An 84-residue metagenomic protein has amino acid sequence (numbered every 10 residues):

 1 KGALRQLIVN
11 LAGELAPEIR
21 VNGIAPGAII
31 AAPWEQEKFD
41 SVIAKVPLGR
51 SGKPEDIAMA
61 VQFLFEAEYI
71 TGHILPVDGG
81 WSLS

Functional and structural regions predicted by a protein language model:
K1-I8, V21: Conserved catalytic Lys-bearing alpha helix of Rossmann-like short-chain dehydrogenase/reductases
A3-Q6, I30, G52-K53: Conserved cofactor-binding/catalytic machinery of classical short-chain dehydrogenase/reductase
A12-P17: Alpha-helical segment proximal to the catalytic Tyr-Lys
R20-I30, P76-D78: Conserved SDR Rossmann-fold cofactor-binding beta-strand/turn motif
I29-I30, W34, S82: Conserved sequence/active-site signature of Rossmann-fold short-chain dehydrogenase/reductase
E37-D56: Catalytic Tyr-x(3-8)-Lys segment
K53-V77, S82: C-terminal substrate-recognition "lid" of short-chain dehydrogenase/reductases
